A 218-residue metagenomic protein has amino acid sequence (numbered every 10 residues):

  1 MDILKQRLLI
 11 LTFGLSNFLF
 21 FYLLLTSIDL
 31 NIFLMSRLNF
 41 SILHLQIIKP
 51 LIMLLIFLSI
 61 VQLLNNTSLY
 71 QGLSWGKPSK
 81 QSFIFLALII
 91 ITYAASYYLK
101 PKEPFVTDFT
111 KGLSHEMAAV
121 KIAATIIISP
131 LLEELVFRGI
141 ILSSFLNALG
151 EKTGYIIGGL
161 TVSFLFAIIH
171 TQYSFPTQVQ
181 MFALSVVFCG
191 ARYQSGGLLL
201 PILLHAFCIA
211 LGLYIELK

Functional and structural regions predicted by a protein language model:
K5-N65: Alpha-helical transmembrane segments in multi-pass membrane proteins
Q6-G14, I42-P50, K77-F85, M117-I122 (+3 more regions): Residue-level signature of transmembrane alpha-helical entry/exit and packing/kink sites in multi-pass membrane
N17-L25, K49-F57, L88-S96, V162 (+3 more regions): Alpha-helical transmembrane segments of multipass membrane proteins
F33-L43, T67-S129, N147, E216: Juxtamembrane helix-loop-helix connectors linking adjacent transmembrane helices in multi-pass membrane enzymes
L58-L69, Y98-K100, A191-Q194: Structural signal for the C-terminal ends of transmembrane alpha-helices and the immediately following loop
L63, Q71-L73, I141: Conserved short hydrophobic patches within well-ordered secondary structure
A118-K218: Transmembrane helix-loop-helix hairpins at the membrane interface of multi-pass integral membrane proteins
